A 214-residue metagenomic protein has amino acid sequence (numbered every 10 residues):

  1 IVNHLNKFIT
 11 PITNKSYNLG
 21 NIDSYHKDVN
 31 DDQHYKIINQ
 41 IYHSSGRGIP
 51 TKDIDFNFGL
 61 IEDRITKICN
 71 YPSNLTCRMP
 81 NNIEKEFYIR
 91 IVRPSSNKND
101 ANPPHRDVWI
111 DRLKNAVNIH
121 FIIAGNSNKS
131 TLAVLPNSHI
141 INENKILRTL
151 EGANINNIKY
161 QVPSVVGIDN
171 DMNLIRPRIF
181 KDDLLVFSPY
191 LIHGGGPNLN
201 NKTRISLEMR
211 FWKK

Functional and structural regions predicted by a protein language model:
I1-S73, F180: N-terminal auxiliary "cap/dimerization" subdomain that precedes the catalytic jelly-roll/cupin core of mononuclear
R47-T51, D55, R106-I110, M172: Short, charged/polar micro-motifs that form catalytic or ligand-binding hotspots
T66-V134: Conserved double-stranded beta-helix
P94-S96, W109, A124-S127, H139-I140 (+2 more regions): Short, solvent-exposed loop/turn segments at secondary-structure junctions
D111-N118, L174, F180, Y190 (+1 more regions): Short, well-structured alpha-helical interface segments that form or flank functional binding sites
N118-F121, N201-K214: A short hydrophobic beta-strand segment most commonly corresponding to one strand of the jelly-roll/cupin
K129-F187, L191-I192: Double-stranded beta-helix
G196-N200: Short proline/glycine-enriched turn/loop segments at secondary-structure junctions
